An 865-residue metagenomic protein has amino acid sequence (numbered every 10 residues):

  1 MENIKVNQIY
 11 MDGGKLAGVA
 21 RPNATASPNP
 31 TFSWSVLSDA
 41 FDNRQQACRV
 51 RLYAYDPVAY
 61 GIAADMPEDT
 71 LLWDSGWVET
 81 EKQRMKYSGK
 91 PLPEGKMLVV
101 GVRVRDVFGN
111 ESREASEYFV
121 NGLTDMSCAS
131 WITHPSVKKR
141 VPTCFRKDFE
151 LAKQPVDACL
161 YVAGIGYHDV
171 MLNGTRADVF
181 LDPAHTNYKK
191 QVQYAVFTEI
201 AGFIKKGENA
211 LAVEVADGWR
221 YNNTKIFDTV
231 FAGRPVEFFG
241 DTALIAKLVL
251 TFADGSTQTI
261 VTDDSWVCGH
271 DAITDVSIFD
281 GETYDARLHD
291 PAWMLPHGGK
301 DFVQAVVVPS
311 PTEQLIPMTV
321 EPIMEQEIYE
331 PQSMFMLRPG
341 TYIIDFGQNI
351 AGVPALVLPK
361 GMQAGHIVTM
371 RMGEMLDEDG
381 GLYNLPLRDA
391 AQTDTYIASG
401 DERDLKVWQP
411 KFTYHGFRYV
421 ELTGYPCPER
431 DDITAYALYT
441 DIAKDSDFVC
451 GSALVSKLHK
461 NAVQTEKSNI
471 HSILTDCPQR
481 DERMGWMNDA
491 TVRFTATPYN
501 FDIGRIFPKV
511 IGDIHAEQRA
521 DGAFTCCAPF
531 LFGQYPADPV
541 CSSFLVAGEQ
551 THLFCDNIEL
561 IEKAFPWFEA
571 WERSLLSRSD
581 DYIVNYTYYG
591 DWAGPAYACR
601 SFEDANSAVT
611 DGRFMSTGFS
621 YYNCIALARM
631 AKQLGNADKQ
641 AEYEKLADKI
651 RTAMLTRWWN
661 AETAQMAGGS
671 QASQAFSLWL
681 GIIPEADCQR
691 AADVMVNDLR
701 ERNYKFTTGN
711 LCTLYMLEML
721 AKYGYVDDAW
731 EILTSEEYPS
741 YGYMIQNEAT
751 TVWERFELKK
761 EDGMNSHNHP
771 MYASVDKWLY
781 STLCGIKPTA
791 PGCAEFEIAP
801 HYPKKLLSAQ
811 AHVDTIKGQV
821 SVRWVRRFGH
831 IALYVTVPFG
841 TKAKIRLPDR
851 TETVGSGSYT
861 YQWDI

Functional and structural regions predicted by a protein language model:
M1-M97, G101-R480, N488-D489, R505-V510 (+4 more regions): Extracellular/oxidizing-compartment recognition motifs
A158, F197, V353-M362, I367-E374 (+7 more regions): Alpha-helical support elements that line or immediately flank enzyme active sites and cofactor-binding pockets
Y167, V261-H270, E429-N461, E466-S468 (+9 more regions): Active-site acid/base region of carbohydrate-active enzymes
H168, R176-A184, I514, Q518 (+5 more regions): Active/binding-pocket-proximal capping segment
L211, Y284-D285, D481-E482, N500 (+7 more regions): C-terminal capping/lid segments that line or modulate ligand- or cofactor-binding pockets
V236, G240-K247, I260-M294, I316-E327 (+2 more regions): Non-catalytic C-terminal accessory modules of carbohydrate-active enzymes
G533-L553: Thiamine diphosphate
